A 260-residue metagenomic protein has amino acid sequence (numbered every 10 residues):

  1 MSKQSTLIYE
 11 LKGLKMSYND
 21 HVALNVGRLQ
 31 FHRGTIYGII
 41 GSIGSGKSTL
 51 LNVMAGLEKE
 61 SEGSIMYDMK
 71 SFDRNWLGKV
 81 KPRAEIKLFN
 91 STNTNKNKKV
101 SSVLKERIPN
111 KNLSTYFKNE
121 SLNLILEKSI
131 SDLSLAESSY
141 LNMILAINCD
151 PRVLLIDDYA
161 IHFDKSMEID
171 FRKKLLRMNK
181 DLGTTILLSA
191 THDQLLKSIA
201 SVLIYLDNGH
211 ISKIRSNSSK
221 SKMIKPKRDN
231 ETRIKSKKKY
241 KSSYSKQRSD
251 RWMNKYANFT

Functional and structural regions predicted by a protein language model:
Y9, A23-V26: Conserved structural motif at the start of ABC-family nucleotide-binding domains
I40-S42: The feature captures the beta-strand-to-loop junction immediately N-terminal to the Walker
A55: Helix-to-loop junction immediately C-terminal to a conserved catalytic motif
G63-R74, V80-P82: Conserved ABC transporter NBD signature motif
S91-N112: Q-loop/switch helix immediately C-terminal to the Walker
Y116-L135: Conserved ABC nucleotide-binding domain
H192-S198: Conserved H-loop
